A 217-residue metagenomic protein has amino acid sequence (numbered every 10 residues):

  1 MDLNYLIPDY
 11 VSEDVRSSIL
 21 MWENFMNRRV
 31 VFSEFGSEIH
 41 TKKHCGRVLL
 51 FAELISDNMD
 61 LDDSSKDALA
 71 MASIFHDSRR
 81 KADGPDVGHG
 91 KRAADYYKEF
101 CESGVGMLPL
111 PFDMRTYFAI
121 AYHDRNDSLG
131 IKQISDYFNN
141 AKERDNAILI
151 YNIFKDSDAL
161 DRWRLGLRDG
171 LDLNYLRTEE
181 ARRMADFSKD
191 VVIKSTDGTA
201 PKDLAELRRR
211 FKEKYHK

Functional and structural regions predicted by a protein language model:
M1-E13, V31-D62, R125-K217: Divalent metal-dependent phosphate-bond-processing catalytic cores, especially two-metal-ion Mg2+/Mn2+ enzymes that act
M21-W22: N-terminal and secondary-structure boundary signal
N27-E34, E102-G106, H123: Acidic catalytic motifs of isoprenoid enzymes
E38, D83, V87, G106: Short gly/ser-rich anion-binding loops that grip negatively charged ligand groups
R47-I55, G88-G104: An active-site-proximal "capping" alpha-helix that borders the catalytic cofactor pocket
V48, S64-P85, H89, A93 (+2 more regions): His-Asp-centered metal-binding catalytic motifs of divalent-metal-dependent phosphohydrolases/nucleases
M59, F100-P111, D169-L171: Inter-helical turn/loop segments and adjacent helix faces that build the functional surface of alpha-helical bundle
